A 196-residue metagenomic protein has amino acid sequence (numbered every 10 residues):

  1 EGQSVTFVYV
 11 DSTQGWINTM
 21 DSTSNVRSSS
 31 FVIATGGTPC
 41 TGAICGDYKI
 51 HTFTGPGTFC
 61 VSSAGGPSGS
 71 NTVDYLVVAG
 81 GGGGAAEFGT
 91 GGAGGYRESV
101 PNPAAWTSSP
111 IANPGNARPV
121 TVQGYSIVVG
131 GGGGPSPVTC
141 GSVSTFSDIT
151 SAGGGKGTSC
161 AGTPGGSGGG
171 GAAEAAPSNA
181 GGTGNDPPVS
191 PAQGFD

Functional and structural regions predicted by a protein language model:
E1-D196: Glycine-biased low-complexity/repetitive sequence motifs
